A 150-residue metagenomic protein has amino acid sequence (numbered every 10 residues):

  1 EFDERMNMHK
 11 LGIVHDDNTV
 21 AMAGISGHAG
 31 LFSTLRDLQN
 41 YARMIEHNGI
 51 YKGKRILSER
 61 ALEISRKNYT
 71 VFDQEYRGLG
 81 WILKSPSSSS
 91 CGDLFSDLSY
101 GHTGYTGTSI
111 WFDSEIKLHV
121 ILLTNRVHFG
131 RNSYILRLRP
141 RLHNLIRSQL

Functional and structural regions predicted by a protein language model:
E1-L98: Short, surface-exposed loop or secondary-structure junction motifs that flank catalytic or metal-binding residues
L35-Q39, S114, P140, N144: A structural signal for well-ordered alpha-helical segments within the folded catalytic domains of diverse enzymes
Y76, G92-D93, L123, N132-Y134: Short conserved micro-motifs at the rims of enzyme active sites and ligand-binding pockets
P86-S87, L122-N125: Short Ser/Thr-interspersed hydrophobic loop/turn segments at strand-loop and sheet-helix junctions that line or gate
G101-G104: Short loop/turn motifs at secondary-structure junctions and domain boundaries
T106-H119: Short, surface-exposed beta-strand/loop micro-motifs that present aromatic residues
V127-F129: A short acidic/small-residue loop/turn micro-motif
I135-L150: Surface-exposed amphipathic alpha-helical segments
